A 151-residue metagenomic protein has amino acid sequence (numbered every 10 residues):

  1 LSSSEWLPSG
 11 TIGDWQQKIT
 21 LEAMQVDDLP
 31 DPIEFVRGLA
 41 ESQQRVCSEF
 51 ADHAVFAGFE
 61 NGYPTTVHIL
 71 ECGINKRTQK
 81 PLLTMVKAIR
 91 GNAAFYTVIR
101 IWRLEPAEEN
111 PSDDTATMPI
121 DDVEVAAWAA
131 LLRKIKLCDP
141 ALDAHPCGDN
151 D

Functional and structural regions predicted by a protein language model:
L1, T97-D151: Surface-exposed amphipathic alpha-helical segments
L1-D31: Secretory pathway targeting signatures of secreted, lumenal, and periplasmic proteins
S3-E5, I69-I74, I101-R103: Generic short beta-strand segments
G13, G73-P81, E105-E109: Short, cysteine-centered beta-strand-loop-beta hairpins and adjacent loop/turn segments enriched in charged/polar
D14-A23, P64-V67, A93-I99: Glycine-rich, often proline-containing surface loops adjacent to acidic residues and nearby aromatics that form
A23-H53: Short, solvent-exposed recognition patches
Q43-R90: Signature of long, low-cysteine stretches enriched in small and polar/charged residues
L83-T97, I101-E105: Long, amphipathic, charge-rich alpha-helical segments that form helical bundles/coiled-coils
